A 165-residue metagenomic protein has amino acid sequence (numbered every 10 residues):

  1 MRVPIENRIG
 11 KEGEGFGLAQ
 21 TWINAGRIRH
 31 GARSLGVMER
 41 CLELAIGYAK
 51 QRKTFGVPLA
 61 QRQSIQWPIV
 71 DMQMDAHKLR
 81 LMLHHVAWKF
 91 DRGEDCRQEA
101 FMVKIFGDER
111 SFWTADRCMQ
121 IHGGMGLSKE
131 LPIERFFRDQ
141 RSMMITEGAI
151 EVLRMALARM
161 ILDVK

Functional and structural regions predicted by a protein language model:
M1-V3: Short Ser/Thr-interspersed hydrophobic loop/turn segments at strand-loop and sheet-helix junctions that line or gate
I5, E12-K165: Alpha-helical interface subdomain recognition
